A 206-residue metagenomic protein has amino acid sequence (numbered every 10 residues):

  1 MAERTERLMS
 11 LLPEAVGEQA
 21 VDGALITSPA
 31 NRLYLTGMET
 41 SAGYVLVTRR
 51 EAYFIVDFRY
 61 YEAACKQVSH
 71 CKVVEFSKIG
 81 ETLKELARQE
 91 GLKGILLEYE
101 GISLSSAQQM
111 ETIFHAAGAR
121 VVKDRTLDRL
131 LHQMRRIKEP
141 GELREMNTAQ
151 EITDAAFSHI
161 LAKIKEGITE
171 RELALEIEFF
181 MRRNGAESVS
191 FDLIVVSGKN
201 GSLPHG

Functional and structural regions predicted by a protein language model:
M1-Y53, G80-K84, R88-G91, T112 (+3 more regions): Terminal domain-start leader segments
V21, S188-D192: Short secondary-structure junction motifs
T27-P29, V56-F58, S77, L97-I102: Structural motif
L33-T36, F54-I55, Y61-C65, L104-S105: Short active-site-adjacent helix-start/loop capping segments
R50, K78-V189, N200: Flexible, acidic/His-enriched mid-domain "rim/lid" segments that flank
V56-E85, Q89: Compact, glycine/acidic-enriched structural inserts
V195: Basic, ligand-binding patches in group-transfer machinery, especially extracytoplasmic/periplasmic segments
S202-G206: Short alpha-helix capping/helix-loop boundary micro-motifs
